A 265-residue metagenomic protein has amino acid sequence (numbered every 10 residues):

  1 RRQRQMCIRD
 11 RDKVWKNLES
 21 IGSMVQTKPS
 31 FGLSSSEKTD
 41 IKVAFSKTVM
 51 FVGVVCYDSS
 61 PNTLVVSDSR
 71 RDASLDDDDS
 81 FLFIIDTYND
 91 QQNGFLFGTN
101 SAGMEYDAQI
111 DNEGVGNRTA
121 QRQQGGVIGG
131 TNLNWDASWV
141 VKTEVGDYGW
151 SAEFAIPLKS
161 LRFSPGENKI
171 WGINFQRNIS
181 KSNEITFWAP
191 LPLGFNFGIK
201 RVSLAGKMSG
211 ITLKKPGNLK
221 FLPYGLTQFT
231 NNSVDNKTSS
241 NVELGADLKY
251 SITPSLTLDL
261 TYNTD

Functional and structural regions predicted by a protein language model:
R1-Q5, R9-D265: Structural preference for beta-rich elements and adjacent junctions enriched in aromatics
